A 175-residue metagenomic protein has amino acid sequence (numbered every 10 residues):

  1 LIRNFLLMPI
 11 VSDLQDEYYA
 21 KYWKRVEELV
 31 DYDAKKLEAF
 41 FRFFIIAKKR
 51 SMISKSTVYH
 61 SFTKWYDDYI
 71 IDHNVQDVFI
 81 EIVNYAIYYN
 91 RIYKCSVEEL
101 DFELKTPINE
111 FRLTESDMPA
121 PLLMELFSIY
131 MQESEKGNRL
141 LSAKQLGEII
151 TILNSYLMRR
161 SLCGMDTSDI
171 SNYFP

Functional and structural regions predicted by a protein language model:
L1-P175: Flexible coil/loop and intrinsically disordered segments
